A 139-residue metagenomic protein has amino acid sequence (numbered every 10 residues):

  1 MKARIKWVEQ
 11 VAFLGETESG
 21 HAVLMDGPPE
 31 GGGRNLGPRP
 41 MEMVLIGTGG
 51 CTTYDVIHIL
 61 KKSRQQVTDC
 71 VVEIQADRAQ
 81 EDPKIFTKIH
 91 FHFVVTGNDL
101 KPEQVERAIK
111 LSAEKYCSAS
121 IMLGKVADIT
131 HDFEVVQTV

Functional and structural regions predicted by a protein language model:
M1-I46, I57-V139: Extended beta-strand/beta-hairpin segments
